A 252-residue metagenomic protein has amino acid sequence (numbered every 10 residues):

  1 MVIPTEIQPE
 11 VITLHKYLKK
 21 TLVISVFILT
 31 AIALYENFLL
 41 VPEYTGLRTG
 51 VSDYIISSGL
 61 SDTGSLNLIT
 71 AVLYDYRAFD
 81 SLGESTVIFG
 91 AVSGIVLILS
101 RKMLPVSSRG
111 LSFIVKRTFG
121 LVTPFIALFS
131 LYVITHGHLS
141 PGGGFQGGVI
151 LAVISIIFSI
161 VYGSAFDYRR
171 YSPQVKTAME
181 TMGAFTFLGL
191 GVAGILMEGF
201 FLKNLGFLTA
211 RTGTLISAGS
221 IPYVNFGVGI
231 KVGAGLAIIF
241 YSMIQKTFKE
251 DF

Functional and structural regions predicted by a protein language model:
P9, I160-K176: Alpha-helical transmembrane segments
T13-T30, Y171-A184: Alpha-helical transmembrane segments and their helix-start/interface "positive-inside/aromatic belt" motifs in integral
L39-G59, L202-K203: Interfacial/capping segments of alpha-helical transmembrane domains
L60-L73, K203-I221: Short, membrane-exposed interhelical loops at transmembrane-helix boundaries
L68-V96: Individual transmembrane alpha-helix segments
F89-R117, I244-F252: Cytoplasmic juxtamembrane regions at transmembrane-helix boundaries
I134-F145: Membrane-interface helix caps and helix-loop-helix hairpins in membrane proteins
P173-L205: A structural-propensity feature for long, helix-poor, extended segments
